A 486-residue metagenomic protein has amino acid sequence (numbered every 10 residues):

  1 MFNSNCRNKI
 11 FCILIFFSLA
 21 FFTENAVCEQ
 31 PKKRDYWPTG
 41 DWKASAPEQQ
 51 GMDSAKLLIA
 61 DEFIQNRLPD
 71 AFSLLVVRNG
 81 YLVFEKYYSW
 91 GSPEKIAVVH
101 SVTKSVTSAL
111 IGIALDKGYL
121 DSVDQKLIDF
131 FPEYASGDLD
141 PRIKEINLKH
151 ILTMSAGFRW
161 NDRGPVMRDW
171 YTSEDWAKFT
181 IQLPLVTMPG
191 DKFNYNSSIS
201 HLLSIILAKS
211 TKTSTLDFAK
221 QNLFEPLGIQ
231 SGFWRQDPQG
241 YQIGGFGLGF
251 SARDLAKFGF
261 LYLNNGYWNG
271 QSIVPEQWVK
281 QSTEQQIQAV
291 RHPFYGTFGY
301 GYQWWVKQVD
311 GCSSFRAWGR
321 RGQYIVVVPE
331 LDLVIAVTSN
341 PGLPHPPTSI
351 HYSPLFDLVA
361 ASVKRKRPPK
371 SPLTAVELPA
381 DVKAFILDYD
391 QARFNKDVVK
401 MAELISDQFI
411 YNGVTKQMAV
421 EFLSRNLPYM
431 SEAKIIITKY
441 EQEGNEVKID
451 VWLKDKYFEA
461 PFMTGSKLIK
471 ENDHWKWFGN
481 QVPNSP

Functional and structural regions predicted by a protein language model:
D61-G91, I325-V326, D332-A336: A short, well-structured edge-of-sheet supersecondary motif
G80, A97-V123, I151, L203-L207 (+1 more regions): Active-site SXXK
V98, K117-G157, Q182, T211-F250: Active-site helix/loop module of the DD-peptidase/beta-lactamase fold, centered on the serine-lysine SxxK catalytic
I111, F258, L387, Q391-F394 (+1 more regions): Short, solvent-exposed secondary-structure junction/capping segments
Q230-S231, K280-V334: Active-site Gly/Thr loop motif
R367-N395, E403: Short, low-complexity N-terminal intrinsically disordered segments enriched in polar/charged residues
V420-G465: Surface-exposed, charged secondary-structure patches
K448, P461-P486: Short beta-strand edge/turn micro-motifs at domain boundaries
